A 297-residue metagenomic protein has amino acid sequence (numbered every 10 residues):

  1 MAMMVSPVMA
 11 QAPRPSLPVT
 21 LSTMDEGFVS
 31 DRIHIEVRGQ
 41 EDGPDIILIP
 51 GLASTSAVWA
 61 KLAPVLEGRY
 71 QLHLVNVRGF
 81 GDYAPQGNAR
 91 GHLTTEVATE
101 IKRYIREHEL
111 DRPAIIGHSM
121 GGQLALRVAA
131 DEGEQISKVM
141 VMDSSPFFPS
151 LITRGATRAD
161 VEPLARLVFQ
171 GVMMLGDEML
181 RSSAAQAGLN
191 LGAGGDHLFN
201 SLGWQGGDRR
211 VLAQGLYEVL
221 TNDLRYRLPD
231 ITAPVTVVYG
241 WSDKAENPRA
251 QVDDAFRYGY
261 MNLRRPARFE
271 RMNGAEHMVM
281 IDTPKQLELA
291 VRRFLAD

Functional and structural regions predicted by a protein language model:
M1-I46, G68-Q71, D111, P146 (+3 more regions): Alpha/beta-hydrolase fold catalytic core
E36, H73-I116: Active-site loop/oxyanion-hole signature of alpha/beta-hydrolase fold enzymes
E36-P85: Conserved HGGG/HGGXW glycine-rich cap/lid loop of the alpha/beta-hydrolase fold
G117-G121, A125: Gly/Ala-rich beta-loop-alpha elbow adjacent to hydrolase catalytic centers
A130, V139-M173: Flexible "cap/lid" loop of the alpha/beta hydrolase fold
S150-A156, G171-D230: Conserved alpha/beta-hydrolase catalytic His-Asp/Glu region
V235-A275: Conserved loop-alpha-helix segment in the C-terminal half of the alpha/beta-hydrolase fold that carries the catalytic
L263-D297: Catalytic active-site module of serine/aspartate enzymes centered on a nucleophile-bearing elbow/loop
